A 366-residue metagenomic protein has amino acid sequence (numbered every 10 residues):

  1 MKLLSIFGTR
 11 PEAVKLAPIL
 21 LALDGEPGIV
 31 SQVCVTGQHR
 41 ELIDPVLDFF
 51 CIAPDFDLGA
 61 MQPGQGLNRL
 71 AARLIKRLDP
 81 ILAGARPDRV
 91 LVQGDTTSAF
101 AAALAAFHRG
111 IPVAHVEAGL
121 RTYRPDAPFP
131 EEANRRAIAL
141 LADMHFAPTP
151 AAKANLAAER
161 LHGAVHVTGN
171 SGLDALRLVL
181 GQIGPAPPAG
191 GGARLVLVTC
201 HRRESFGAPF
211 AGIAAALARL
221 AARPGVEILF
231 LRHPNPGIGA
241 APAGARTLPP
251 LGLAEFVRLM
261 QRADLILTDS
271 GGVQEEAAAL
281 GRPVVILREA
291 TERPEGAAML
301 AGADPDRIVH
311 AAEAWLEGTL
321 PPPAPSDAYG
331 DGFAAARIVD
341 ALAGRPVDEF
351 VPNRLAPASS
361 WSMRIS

Functional and structural regions predicted by a protein language model:
M1-E227, N235-S366: Nucleotide-activated sugar donor-binding and catalytic core shared by glycosyltransferases and related lipid-linked
L231: Active-site neighborhood of phospho(di)ester-bond hydrolases with catalytic His/Asp-centered motifs
